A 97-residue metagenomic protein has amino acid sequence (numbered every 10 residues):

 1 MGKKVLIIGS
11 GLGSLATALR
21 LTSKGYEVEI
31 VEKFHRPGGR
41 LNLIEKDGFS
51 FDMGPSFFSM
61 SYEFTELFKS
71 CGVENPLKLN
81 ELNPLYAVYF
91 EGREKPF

Functional and structural regions predicted by a protein language model:
K3-I30: N-terminal Rossmann-like FAD-binding beta1-loop-alpha1 element of flavoenzymes
K4-G9, K33-F34, L43, F49 (+1 more regions): Short, flexible coil/turn micro-motifs enriched in small/turn-prone residues
G11-G13, R40-L41, S50, S56: Gly/Ser/Thr-rich beta-alpha loop segments that engage phosphate groups in nucleotides
L12, H35-R40, L77-N80: Short hydrophobic/aromatic-rich motifs at helix boundaries and adjacent loops
L19, N42, E66: Surface-exposed charge patches
T22-D47: Glycine-rich FAD pyrophosphate-binding loop
F49-F97: Dinucleotide-binding Rossmann-like beta1-alpha1 core, especially the glycine-rich loop that anchors the ADP
